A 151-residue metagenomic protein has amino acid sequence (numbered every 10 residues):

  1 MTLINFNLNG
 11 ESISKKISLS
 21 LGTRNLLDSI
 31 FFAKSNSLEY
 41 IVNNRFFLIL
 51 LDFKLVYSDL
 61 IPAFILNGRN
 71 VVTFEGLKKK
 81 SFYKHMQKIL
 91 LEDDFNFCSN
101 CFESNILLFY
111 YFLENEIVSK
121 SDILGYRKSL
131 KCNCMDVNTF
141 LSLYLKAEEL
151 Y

Functional and structural regions predicted by a protein language model:
M1-Y151: Signature of N-terminal electron-transfer/Fe-S-associated modules in redox systems
